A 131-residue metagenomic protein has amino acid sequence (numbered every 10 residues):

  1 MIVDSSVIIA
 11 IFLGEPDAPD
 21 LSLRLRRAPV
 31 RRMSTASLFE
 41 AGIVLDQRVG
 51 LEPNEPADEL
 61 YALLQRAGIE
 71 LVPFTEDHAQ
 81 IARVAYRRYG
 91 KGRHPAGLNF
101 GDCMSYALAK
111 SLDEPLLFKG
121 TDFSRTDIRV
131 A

Functional and structural regions predicted by a protein language model:
M1-M33, S37, R48-A62: Short, well-structured N-terminal submotif of metal-dependent ribonuclease cores
A10-F12, V44, T126: Residues that scaffold the ATP/ADP-binding catalytic core of kinase and kinase-like folds
D20-L23, A62-R66, Y86-G92: Glycine/charged-rich beta-loop-alpha catalytic/anionic-binding loops adjacent to active sites
A28-R32, A67-V72: Short loop->beta-strand "edge-of-pocket" segments that line small-molecule binding or catalytic clefts across diverse
E70-P115: Active-site neighborhoods of divalent-metal-dependent phosphate/nucleic-acid chemistry enzymes
Y106-A131: Acidic, PIN/NYN-like endoribonuclease modules and their adjacent C-terminal/linker elements
